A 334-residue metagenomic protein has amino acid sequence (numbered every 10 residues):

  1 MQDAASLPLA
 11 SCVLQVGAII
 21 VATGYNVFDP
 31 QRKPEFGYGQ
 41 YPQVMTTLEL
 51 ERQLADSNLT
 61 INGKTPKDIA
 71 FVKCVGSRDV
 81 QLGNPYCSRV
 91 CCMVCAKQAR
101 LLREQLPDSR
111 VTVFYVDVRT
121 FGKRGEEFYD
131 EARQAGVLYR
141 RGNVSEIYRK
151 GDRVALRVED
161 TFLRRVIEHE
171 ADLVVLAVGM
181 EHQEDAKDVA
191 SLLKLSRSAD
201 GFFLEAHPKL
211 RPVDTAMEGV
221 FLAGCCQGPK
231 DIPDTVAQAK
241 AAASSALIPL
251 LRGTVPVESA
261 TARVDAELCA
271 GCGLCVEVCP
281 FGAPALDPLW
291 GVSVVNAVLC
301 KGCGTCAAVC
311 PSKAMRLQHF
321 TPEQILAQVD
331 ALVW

Functional and structural regions predicted by a protein language model:
M1-W334: Residues forming the flavin
